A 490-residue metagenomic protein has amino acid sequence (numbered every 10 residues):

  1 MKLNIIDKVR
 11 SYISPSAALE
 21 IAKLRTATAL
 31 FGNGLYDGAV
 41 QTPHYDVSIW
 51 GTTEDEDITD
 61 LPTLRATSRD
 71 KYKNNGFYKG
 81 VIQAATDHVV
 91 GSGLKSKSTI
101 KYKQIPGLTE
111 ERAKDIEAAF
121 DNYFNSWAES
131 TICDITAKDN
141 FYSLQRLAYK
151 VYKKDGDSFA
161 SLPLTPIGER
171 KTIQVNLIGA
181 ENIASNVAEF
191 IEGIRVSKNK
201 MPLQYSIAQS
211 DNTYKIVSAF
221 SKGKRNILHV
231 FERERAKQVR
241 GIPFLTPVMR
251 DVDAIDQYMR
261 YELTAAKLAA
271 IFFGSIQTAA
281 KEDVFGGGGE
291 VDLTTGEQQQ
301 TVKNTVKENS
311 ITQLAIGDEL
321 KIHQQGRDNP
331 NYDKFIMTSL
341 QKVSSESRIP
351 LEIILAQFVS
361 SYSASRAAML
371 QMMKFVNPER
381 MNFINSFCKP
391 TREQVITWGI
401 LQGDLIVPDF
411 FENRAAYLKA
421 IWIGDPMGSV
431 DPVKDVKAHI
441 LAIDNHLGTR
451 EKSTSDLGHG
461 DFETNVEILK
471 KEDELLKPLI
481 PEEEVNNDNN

Functional and structural regions predicted by a protein language model:
M1-Y152: Extended, helix-rich architectural segments
K2-L24, A367, Q371, N382-N490: C-terminal anchoring/interaction modules
V40-I49, D139-Q145, T165-I178, K281-Q300 (+2 more regions): Charge-rich, acidic-biased intrinsically disordered regions
T86-A236, A442: Structured, mid-chain assembly/scaffold modules that mediate subunit interfaces within large macromolecular complexes
E129, C133, K154, S158 (+8 more regions): Intrinsically disordered or highly flexible coil/loop and linker segments, enriched in small and charged/polar residues
T131, S310-V430, E463: Surface-exposed loop-to-helix/strand elements on domain peripheries
D139, L162-L164, K267-F273, I354-F358 (+3 more regions): Short coil/turn segments at secondary-structure boundaries
V230-S365, F410-F411: Extended, charged amphipathic alpha-helical segments
